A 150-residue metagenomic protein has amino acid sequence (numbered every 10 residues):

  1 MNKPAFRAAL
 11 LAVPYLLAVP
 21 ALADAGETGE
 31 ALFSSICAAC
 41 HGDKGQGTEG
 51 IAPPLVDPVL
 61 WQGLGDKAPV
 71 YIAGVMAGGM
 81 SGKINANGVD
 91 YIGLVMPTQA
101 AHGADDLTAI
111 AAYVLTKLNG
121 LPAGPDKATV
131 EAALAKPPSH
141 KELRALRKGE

Functional and structural regions predicted by a protein language model:
M1-F6: N-terminal secretory signal peptides that target proteins for export/translocation
R7-V19: Bacterial N-terminal signal peptides
L17-F33, G47, I51, L60-L64 (+1 more regions): Electrostatic cytochrome c docking/interface patches
G26, E30, T48, G65 (+3 more regions): Solvent-exposed, acidic/flexible segments
G29, F33-D43, M96, I110-Y113: The canonical Cys-X-X-Cys-His
H41, A77-M80, L118: Protein kinase-like catalytic domain
Q46-I84, G93-A101: Gly/Gly-Pro-rich "capping" loops immediately C-terminal to redox-active cysteine motifs in periplasmic/lumenal
N85-N87, Y91-E150: Flexible coil segments in periplasmic/lumen-exposed cytochrome c-class electron-transfer proteins
